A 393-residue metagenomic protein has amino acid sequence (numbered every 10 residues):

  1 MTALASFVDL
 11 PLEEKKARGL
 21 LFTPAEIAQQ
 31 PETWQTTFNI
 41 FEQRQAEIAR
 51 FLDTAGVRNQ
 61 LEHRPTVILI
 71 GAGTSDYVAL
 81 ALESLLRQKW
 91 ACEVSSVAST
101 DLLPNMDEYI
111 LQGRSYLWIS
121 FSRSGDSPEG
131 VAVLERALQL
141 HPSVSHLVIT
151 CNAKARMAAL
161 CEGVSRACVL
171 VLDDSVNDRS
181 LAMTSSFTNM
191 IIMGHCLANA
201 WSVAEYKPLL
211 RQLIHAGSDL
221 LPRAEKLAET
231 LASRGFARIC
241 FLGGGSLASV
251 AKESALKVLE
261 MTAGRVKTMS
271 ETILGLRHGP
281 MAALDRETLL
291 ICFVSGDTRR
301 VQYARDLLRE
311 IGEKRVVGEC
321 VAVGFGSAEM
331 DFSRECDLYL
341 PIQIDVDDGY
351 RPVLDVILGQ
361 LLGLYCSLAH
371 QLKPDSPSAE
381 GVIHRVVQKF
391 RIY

Functional and structural regions predicted by a protein language model:
M1-A25, P31-E32, T36, E162-R166 (+2 more regions): Phosphate-moiety recognition in structured ligand-binding domains
E13, A17, P24, A72 (+7 more regions): Hydrophobic alpha-helical scaffolding
A17-L21, E26-Q30, A46-A49, T66-A81: Short, positively charged patches
L20, A28-F41, L80-A81, R87 (+2 more regions): Positively charged, proline/Ser/Thr-rich regional signature most characteristic of the Rhodanese/CDC25-like
A25-E26, P31-E32, T37-V57, E62 (+2 more regions): Active-site phosphate/pyrophosphate-binding segments
L61-L210, D285-T288, F293-I342, L362: Glycine-rich phosphate-binding loops that contact phosphosugars or nucleotide phosphates
N105-D107, D178-M183, R277-H278, G349-V356: Short, charged, surface-exposed secondary-structure boundary motifs
